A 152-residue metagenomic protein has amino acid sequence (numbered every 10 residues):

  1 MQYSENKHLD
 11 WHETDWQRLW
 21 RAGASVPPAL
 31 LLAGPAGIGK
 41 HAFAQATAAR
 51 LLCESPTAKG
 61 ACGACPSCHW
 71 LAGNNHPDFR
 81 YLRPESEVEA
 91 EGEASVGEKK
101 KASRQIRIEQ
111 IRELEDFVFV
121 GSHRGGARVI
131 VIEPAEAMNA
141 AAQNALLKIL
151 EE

Functional and structural regions predicted by a protein language model:
M1-A141: Clamp-loader machinery-focused feature within the broader ASCE/P-loop NTPase space
F119, N144-E152: Conserved catalytic/switch belt of AAA+ P-loop NTPases
